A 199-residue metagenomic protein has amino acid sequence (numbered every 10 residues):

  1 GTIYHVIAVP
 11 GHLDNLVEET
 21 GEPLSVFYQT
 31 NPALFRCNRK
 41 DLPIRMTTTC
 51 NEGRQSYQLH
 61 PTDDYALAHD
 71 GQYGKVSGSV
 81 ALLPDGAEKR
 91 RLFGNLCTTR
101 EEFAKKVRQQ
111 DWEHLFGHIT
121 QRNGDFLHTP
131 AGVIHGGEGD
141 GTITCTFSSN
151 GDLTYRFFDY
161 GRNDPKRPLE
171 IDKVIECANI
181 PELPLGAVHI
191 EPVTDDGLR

Functional and structural regions predicted by a protein language model:
G1-T98, D159-D196: Transition-metal
T49-C50, Q72-Y73, I119-Q121, G137-E138: Solvent-exposed alpha-helices and their adjacent loops that cap or buttress functional pockets in soluble metabolic
R54, V76-G78, F116, I134 (+1 more regions): Extracellular structured ligand-interaction cores
H60, T120-D140, F147-S149: Conserved metal-binding segment of the jelly-roll/cupin
D63-Y65, A87, H135, N150-L153: Short loop/turn segments at secondary-structure transitions that flank enzyme active sites
S77-V80, D140-R162: A short hydrophobic beta-strand segment most commonly corresponding to one strand of the jelly-roll/cupin
A87-R122: A short beta-strand-loop-beta hairpin characteristic of the jelly-roll/cupin
